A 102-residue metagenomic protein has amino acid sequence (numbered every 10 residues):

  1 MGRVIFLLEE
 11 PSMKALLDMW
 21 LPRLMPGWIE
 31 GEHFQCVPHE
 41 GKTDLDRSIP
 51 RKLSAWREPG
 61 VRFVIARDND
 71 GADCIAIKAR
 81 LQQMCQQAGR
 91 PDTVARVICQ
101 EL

Functional and structural regions predicted by a protein language model:
M1-E58: Domain-level signal for Mg2+-assisted phosphodiester chemistry and nucleotide/NA-binding surfaces in nucleic-acid
I5-E9, G60-A72: Acidic beta-strand-to-loop metal/phosphate-binding motif
S12-M13, D70-A72, E101-L102: Conserved nucleotide-binding/hydrolysis micro-motifs of P-loop NTPases
E32, V61, D92-V94: A structural micro-motif
Q35-H39, I65-A66, A95-C99: Extended hydrophobic secondary-structure segments that form protein cores and membrane-embedded regions
D44-S48, D73-R80: Active-site-adjacent loop/helix micro-motif of nuclease/hydrolase catalytic cores
R57-G60, G89: A structural signal for short coil/turn segments at secondary-structure junctions
I75-L102: Activity-critical C-terminal alpha-helical subdomain
